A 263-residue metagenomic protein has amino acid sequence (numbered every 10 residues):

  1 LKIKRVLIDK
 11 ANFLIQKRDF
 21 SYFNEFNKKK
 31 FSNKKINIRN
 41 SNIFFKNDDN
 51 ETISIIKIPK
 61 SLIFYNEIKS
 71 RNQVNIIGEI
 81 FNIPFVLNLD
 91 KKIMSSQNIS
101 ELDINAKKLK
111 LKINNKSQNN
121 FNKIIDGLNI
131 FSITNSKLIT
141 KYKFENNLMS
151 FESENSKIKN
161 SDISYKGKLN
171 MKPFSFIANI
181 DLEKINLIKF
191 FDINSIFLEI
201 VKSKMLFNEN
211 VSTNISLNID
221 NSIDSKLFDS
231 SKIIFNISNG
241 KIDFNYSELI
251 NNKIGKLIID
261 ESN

Functional and structural regions predicted by a protein language model:
L1-I76, F81-N263: Membrane-proximal interfacial segments on either side of biological membranes
